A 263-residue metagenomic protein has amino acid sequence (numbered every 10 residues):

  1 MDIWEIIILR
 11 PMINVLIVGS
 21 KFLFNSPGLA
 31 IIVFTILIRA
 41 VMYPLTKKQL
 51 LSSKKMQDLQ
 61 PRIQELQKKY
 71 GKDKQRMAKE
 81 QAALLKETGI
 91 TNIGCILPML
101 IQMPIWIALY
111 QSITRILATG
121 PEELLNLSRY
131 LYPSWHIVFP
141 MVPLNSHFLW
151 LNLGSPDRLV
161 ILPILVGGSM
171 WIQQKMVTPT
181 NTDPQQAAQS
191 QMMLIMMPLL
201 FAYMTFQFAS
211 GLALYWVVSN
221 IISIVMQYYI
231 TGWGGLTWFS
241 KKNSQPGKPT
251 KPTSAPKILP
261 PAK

Functional and structural regions predicted by a protein language model:
M1-K263: Helix-loop-helix
